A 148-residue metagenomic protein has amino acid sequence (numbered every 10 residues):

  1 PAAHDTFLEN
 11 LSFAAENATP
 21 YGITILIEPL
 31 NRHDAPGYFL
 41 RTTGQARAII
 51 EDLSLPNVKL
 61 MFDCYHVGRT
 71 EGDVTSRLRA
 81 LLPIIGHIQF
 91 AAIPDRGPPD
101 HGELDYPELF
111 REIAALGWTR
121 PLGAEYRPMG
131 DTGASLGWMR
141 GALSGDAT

Functional and structural regions predicted by a protein language model:
P1-A3: Surface-exposed, active-site-proximal loop segments in enzymatic domains
D5-Y21: An active-site-proximal structural segment forming one wall of the substrate-binding cleft that immediately precedes
S12, T24, L40-F62, H66-T148: Histidine-acidic metal/acid-base catalytic patches
N31-D34, H66-V67: Short, internal active-site loops enriched in acidic
A35-F39: Conserved glycine-rich "GG(E/T)P / GGGxP" loop and the immediately following alpha-helix in the radical SAM core
